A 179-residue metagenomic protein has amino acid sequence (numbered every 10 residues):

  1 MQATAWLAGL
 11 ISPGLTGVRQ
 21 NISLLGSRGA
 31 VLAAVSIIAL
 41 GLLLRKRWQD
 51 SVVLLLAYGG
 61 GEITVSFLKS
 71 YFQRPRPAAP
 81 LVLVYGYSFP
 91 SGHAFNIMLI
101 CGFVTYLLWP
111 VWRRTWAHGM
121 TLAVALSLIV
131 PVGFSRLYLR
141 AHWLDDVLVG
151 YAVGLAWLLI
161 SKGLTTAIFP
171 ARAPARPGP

Functional and structural regions predicted by a protein language model:
M1-A30, S70-V82: N-terminal transmembrane-helix/juxtamembrane module of multi-pass inner/ER membrane proteins
A5, V53-Y58, V147-Y151: Alpha-helical transmembrane segments of multi-pass membrane proteins, especially transporters and channels
P13-Q20, L42, K46, D50 (+3 more regions): Membrane-helix interfacial "entry" motifs
G26-A33, L122-L126: Short hydrophobic alpha-helical membrane-embedded segments
A33-M120: Membrane-interface loops
L81-P179: Membrane-embedded catalytic cores of phosphoryl/pyrophosphoryl-handling enzymes
